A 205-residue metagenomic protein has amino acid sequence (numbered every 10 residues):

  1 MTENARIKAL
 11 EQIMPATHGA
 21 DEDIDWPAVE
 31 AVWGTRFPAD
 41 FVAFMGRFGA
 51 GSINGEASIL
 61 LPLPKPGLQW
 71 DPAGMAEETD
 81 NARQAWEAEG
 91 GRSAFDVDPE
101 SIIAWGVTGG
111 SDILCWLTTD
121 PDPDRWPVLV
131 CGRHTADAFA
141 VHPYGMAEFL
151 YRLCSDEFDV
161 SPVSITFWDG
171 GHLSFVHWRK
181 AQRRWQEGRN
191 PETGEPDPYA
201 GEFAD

Functional and structural regions predicted by a protein language model:
M1-G110, P162-W168, V176-D205: A surface-exposed partner-binding patch
H18-G19, P121-D124: Helix-boundary capping/turn motifs
I102-I103, L114-C115, V128: A broad, low-specificity signal marking well-ordered, structured residues that form hydrophobic/aromatic
D112-D120: Short, surface-exposed beta-strand/loop micro-motifs that present aromatic residues
P123-H134: Intrinsically disordered, low-complexity regulatory segments enriched in Ser/Thr/Pro and charged residues
G132-D159: Compact, glycine/acidic-enriched structural inserts
